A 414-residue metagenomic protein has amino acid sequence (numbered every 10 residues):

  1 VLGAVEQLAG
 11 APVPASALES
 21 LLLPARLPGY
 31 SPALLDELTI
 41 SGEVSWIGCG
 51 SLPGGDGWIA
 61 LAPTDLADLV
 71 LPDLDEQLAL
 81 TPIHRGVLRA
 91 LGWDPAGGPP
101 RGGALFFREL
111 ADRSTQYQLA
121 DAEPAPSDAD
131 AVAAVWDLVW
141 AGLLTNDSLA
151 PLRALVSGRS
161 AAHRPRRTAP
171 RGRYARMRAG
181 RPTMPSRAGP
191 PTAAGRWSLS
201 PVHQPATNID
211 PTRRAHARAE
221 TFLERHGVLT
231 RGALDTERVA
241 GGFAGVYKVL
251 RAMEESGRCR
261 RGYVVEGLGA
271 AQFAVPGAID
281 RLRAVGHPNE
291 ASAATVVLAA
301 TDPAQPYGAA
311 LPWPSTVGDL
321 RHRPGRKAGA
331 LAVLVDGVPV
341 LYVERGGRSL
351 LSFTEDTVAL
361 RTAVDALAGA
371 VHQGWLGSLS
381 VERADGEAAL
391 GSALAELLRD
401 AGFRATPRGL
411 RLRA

Functional and structural regions predicted by a protein language model:
V1-A414: Long, charged, low-complexity, helical-prone intrinsically disordered regions
